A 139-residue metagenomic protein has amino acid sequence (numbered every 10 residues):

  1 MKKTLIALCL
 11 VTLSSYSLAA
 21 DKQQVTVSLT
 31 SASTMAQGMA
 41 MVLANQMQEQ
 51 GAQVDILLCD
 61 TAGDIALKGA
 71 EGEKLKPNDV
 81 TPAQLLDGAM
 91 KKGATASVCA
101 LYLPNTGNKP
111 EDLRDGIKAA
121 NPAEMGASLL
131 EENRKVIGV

Functional and structural regions predicted by a protein language model:
K2-A7: Sec-dependent signal peptide recognition, specifically the positively charged N-region followed immediately by
S14-S17: N-terminal signal peptide c-region/cleavage motif recognized by signal peptidases
A19-V25: Cleaved targeting-peptide boundary
V25-Q37, A66-E71: Short, glycine-rich nucleotide/cofactor-binding loops
S31-M35, T61-I65, A96, Y102-T106: Solvent-exposed loop/turn segments at secondary-structure junctions within structured extracellular/periplasmic domains
V42-T81: N-terminal, post-signal-peptide region of Sec/Tat-exported proteins
K74-S97: A glycine-rich helix N-cap at a beta->alpha junction
D115-V139: C-terminal partner/receptor-binding element of secreted or periplasmic proteins
